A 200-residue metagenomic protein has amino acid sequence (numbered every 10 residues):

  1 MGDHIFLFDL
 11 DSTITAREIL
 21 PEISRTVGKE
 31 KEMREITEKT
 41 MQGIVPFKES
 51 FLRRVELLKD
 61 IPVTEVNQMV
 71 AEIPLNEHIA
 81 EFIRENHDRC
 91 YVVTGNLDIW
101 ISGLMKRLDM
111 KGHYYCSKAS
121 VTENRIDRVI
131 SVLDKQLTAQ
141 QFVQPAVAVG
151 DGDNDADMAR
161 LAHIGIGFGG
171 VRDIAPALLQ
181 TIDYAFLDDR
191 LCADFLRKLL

Functional and structural regions predicted by a protein language model:
M1-L108, H113-T122: Alpha-helical substrate-recognition element adjacent to the catalytic core
E77-L200: C-terminal cap/substrate-recognition subdomain and adjoining C-terminal extension of metal-dependent phosphatase-like
